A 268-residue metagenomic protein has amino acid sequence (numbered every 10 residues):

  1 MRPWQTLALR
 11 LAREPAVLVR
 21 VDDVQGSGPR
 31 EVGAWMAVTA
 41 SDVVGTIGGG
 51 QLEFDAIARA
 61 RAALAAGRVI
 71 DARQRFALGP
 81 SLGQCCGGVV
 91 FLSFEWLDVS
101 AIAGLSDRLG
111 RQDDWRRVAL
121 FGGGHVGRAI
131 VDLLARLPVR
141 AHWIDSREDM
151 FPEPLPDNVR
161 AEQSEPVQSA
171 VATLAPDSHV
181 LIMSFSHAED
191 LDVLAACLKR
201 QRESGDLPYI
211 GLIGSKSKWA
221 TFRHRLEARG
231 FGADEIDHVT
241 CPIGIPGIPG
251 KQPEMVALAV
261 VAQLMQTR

Functional and structural regions predicted by a protein language model:
M1-E162, D177, K218, H224 (+1 more regions): Segments forming oxygen-rich coordination pockets for charged ligands
A65-D71, L198-P208, P246-K251: Intrinsically disordered, low-complexity coil segments
A141, V180, I210, I236-V239: Hydrophobic/aromatic residues located in beta-strands of well-ordered beta-sheets within soluble catalytic
P166-P176: Short amphipathic alpha-helix with an adjacent loop that forms part of the alpha/beta core around
H179, M183, A195-L226: ADP-ribose/adenylate-binding Rossmann-like module
A188-E189, A195: Cytosolic regulatory regions of ion transport systems
I213-R268: Adenosine-phosphate binding glycine-rich loop
